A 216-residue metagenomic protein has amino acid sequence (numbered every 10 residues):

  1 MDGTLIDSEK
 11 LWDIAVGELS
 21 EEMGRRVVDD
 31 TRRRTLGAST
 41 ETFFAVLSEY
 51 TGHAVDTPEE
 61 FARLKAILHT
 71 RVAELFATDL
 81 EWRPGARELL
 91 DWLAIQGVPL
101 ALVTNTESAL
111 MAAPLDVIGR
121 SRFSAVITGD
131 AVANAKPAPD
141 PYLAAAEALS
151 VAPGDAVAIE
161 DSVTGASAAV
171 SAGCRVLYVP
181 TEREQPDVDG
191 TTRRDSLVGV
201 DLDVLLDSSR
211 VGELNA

Functional and structural regions predicted by a protein language model:
M1-R33: Active-site neighborhood of HAD-like aspartate-dependent phosphohydrolases
T4, T104-T106: Conserved phosphate-coupling serine/threonine residues in phosphotransfer and NTP-handling enzymes
L11, T35-S39, E81-G85, T106 (+2 more regions): Short beta->alpha linker loops
D13, G17, T40-A45, K65 (+3 more regions): An amphipathic alpha-helix signature
G17-S20, S39-D56, P114, A146: Helix-loop "lid/cap" segments that line or gate small-molecule binding pockets
R26, P99, R175: Residue-level detector of anion-binding/catalytic polar loops
R26, S48-E88, Q96: Metal-dependent phosphoesterase signature
R87, D91-I95, E107-A216: Asp-based, Mg2+/Mn2+-dependent phosphohydrolase catalytic module
